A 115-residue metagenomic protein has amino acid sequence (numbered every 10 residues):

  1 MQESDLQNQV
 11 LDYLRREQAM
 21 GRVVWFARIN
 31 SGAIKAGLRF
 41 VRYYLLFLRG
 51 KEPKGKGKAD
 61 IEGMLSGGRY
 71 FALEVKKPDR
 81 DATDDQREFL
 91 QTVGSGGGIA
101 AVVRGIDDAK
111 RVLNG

Functional and structural regions predicted by a protein language model:
M1-G115: Catalytic phosphate/metal-binding cores of nucleic-acid and nucleotide-processing enzymes, i.e., regions that mediate
